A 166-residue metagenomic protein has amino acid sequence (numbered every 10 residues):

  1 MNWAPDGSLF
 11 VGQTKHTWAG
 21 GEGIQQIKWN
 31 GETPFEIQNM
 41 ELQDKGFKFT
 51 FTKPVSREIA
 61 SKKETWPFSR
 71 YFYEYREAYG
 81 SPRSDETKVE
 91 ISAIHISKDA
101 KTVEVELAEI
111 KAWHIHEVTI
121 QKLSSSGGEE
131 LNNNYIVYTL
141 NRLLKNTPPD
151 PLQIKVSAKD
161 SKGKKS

Functional and structural regions predicted by a protein language model:
M1-P34, Q43-G46: Beta-propeller domains with acidic blade repeats across secreted/periplasmic ectodomains and cytosolic WD/CNH propellers
N30-R57, E64, I94: Surface beta-strand/loop "capping" patches
G31-N39, S56, E74, I120-S166: Acidic, Ser/Thr/Gly/Pro-rich low-complexity segments and short DxT(G/T)-type signature motifs
T52-A93, V118-G127, N134-T139: Short, surface-exposed alpha-helix to beta-strand junction/turn motifs within ectodomains of secreted and cell-envelope
A60, I96-K98, P149-L152: Motif-centric detector for short Cys/His coordination patterns
K98-E104: Aromatic sugar-binding surface patches on proteins that engage polysaccharides or sugar-phosphate polymers
E109-H114: Surface-exposed, short loops/turns at beta-strand junctions within beta-sandwich domains
